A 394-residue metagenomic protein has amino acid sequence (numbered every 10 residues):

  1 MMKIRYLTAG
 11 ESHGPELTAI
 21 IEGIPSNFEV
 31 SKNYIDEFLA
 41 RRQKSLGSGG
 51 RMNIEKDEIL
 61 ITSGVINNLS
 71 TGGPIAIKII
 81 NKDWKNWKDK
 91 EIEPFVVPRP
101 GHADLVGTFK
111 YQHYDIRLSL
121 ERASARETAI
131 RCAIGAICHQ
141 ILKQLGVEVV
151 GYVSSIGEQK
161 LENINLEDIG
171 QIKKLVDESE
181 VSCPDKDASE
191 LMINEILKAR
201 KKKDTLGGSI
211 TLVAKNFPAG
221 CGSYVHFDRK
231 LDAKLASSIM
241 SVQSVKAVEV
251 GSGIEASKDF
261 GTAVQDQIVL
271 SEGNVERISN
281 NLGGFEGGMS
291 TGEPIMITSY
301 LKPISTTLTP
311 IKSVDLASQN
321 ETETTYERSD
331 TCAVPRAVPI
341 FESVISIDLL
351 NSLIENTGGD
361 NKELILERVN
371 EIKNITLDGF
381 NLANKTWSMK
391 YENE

Functional and structural regions predicted by a protein language model:
M1-E394: Generic N-terminal targeting/processing segments that precede catalytic cores or assembly contacts
